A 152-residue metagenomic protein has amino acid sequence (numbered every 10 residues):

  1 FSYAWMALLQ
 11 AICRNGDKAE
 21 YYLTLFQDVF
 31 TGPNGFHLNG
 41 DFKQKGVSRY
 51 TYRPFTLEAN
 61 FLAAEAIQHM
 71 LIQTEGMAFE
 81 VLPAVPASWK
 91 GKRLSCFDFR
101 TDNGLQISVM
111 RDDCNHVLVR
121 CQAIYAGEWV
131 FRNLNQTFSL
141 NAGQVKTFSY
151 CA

Functional and structural regions predicted by a protein language model:
Y3-G16, M70: Alpha-helical support elements that line or immediately flank enzyme active sites and cofactor-binding pockets
D17-A152: Non-catalytic C-terminal accessory modules of carbohydrate-active enzymes
